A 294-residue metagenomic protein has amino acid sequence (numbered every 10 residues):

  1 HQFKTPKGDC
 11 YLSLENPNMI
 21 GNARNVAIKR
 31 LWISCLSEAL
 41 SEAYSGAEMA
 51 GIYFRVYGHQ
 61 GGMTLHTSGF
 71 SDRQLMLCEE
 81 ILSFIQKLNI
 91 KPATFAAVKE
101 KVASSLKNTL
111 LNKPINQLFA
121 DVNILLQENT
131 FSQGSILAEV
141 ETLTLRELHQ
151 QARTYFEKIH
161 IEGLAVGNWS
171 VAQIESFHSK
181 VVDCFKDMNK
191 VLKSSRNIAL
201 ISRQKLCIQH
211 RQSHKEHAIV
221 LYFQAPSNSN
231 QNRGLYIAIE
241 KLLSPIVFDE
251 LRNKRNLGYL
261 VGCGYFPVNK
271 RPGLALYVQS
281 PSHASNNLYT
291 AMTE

Functional and structural regions predicted by a protein language model:
H1, Y11, Y44-K193, I198-A199 (+3 more regions): Charge-rich, well-structured scaffold segments of protease-associated domains
H1-I33, N123, Q151, H160 (+2 more regions): His/Glu-based metal-binding/catalytic segments typifying zinc-dependent metallopeptidases
P17, R24-K29, S34-C35, A39 (+1 more regions): C-terminal substrate/ligand-recognition segments
